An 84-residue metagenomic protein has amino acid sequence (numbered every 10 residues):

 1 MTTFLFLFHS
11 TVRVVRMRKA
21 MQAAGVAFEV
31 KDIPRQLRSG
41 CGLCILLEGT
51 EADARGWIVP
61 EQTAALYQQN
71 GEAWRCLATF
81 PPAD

Functional and structural regions predicted by a protein language model:
M1-T2, Q62: Residue-level preference for short coil/turn positions at secondary-structure junctions
T2-R55: Amphipathic, hydrophobic secondary-structure cores in small proteins
E51-D84: C-terminal structural segments of small proteins and small subunits
